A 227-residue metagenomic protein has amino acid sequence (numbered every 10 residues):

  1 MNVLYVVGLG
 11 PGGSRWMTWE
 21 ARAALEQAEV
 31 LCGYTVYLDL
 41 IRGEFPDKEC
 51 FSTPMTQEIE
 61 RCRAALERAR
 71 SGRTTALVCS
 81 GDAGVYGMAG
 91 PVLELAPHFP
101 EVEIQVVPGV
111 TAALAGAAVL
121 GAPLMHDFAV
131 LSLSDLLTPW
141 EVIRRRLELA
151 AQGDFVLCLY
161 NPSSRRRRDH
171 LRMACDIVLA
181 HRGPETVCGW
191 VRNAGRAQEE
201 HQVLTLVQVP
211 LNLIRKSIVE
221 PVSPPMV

Functional and structural regions predicted by a protein language model:
M1-Q105, V110, A115: Class I S-adenosyl-L-methionine
L4-V6, T74-T75, Q152-V227: A contiguous loop/helix-start segment that scaffolds small-molecule binding in enzyme catalytic cores
E44, M88-A89, G116-A118, E141-V142 (+2 more regions): Short, well-ordered secondary-structure micro-motifs
S52-Q57, L133-D135, N193: Short beta->alpha junction loops
L66, A118-L120, R144-E148, D176-L179 (+1 more regions): A generic local secondary-structure boundary/capping motif
A96-E103, P123, A180-G183: Short helix-capping segments at alpha-helix termini
E101-I104, F128-L136, V156-R165: Flexible, glycine/proline-enriched loop segments at strand-loop-helix junctions that form or flank small-ligand binding
A117-L149, G153-D154: Short, glycine-/small-residue-rich phosphate/pyrophosphate-handling segment
